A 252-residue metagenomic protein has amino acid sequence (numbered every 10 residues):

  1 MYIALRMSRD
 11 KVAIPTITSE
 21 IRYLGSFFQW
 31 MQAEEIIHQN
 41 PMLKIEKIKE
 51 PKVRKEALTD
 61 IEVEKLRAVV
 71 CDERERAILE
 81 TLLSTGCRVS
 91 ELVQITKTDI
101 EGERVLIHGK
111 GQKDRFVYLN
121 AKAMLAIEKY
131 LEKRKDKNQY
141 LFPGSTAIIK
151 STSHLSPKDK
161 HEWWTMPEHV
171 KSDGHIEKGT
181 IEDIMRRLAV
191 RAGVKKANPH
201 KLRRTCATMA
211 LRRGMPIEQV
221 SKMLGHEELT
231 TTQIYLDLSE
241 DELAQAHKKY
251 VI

Functional and structural regions predicted by a protein language model:
M1-R54: N-terminal core-binding DNA-recognition domain of tyrosine recombinases/integrases
E34-K65, H108-K110, A147-I149, E168-K171: Flexible interdomain linker/hinge and immediately adjacent N-terminus of the catalytic tyrosine-recombinase domain
I37, P51-V53, D60-V89, K113: Basic, Lys/Arg- and aromatic-enriched nucleic-acid-binding interface segment
E80, S84, R187, R203-E227: C-terminal catalytic core of tyrosine-transesterase DNA break-rejoin enzymes
T85, S90, Q94-K129, A147 (+1 more regions): Conserved tyrosine-mediated DNA breakage-rejoining catalytic core shared by Y-recombinases
I100-G102, K195-K196, M215-I234, D241 (+1 more regions): Short, polar N-cap/turn motifs at the start of nucleic acid-interacting alpha helices
N120-V194: Active-site/catalytic core of tyrosine-dependent DNA strand-transfer enzymes
K122, K129, L238-I252: DNA/chromatin major-groove-contacting recognition/catalytic segments
